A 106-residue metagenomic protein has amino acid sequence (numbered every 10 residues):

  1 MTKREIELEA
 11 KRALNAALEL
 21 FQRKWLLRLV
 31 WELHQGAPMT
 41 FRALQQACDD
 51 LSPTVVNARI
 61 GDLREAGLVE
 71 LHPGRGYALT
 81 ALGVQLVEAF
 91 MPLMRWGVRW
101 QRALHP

Functional and structural regions predicted by a protein language model:
T2, L8-A13, A81, E88-P106: Amphipathic alpha-helical dimerization/coiled-coil segments that flank or bridge DNA-binding/regulatory modules
E7-T54, A66-L68, A78-V84: N-terminal helix-turn-helix DNA-binding core of bacterial DNA-binding proteins
I60-G61: Short, hydrophobic-biased segments on the C-terminal half of alpha helices that form "recognition helices"
L71: Short beta-strand "wing" residues that participate in macromolecule-binding interfaces
